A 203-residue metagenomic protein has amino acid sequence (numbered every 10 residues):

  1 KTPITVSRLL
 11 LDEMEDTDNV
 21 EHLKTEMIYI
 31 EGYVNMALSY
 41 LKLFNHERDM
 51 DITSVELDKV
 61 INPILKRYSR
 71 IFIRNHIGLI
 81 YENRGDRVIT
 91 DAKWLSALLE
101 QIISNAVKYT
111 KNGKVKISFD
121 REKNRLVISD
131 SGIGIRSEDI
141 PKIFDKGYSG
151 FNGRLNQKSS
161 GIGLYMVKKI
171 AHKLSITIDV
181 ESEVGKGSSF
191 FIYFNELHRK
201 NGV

Functional and structural regions predicted by a protein language model:
N45-M50, R87-K93: Conserved micro-motifs of the catalytic ATP-binding
A106-V107: Short helix-loop "hinge" at the ATP-lid/N-box region of the Bergerat-fold HATPase_c
K114-N124: Short beta-strand/loop element within the Bergerat-fold HATPase_c
D130: Acidic ATP/Mg2+-coordinating residue in the GHKL
I135-Y148: Short conserved segment of the HATPase_c
Y148-K158: Glycine-rich ATP-lid/hinge loop adjacent to the conserved G-boxes
L174-I176: Conserved glycine-rich
